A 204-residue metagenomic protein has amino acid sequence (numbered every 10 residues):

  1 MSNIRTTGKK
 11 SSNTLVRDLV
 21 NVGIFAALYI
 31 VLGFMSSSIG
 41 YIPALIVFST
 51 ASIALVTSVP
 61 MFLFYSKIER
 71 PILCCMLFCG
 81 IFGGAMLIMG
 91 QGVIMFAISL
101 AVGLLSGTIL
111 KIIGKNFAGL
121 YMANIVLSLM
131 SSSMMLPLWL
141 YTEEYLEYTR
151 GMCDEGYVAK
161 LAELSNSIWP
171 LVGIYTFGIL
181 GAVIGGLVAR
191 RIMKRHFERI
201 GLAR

Functional and structural regions predicted by a protein language model:
S2-K9, M193-R204: Short, charged juxtamembrane terminal tails flanking transmembrane helices
S2-L77: Hydrophobic transmembrane alpha-helices
K10, V31, S99-L136, G186: Short helix-perturbing small/polar motifs within transmembrane alpha-helices
L19-G23, A51-L55, I72-G80, V93-A97 (+3 more regions): Hydrophobic alpha-helical transmembrane segments
A26-F34, G80-M89, L127-L136: Aromatic-anchored segments of alpha-helical transmembrane domains
S36-A44, I68-E69, V93, I109 (+3 more regions): Membrane-interfacial segments
S38-I42, I46, F82-L110: Interfacial aromatic-anchored transmembrane helix boundaries in multi-pass membrane proteins
M122-E198: Membrane-embedded alpha-helical hairpins and interfacial helices in multi-pass inner-membrane proteins
